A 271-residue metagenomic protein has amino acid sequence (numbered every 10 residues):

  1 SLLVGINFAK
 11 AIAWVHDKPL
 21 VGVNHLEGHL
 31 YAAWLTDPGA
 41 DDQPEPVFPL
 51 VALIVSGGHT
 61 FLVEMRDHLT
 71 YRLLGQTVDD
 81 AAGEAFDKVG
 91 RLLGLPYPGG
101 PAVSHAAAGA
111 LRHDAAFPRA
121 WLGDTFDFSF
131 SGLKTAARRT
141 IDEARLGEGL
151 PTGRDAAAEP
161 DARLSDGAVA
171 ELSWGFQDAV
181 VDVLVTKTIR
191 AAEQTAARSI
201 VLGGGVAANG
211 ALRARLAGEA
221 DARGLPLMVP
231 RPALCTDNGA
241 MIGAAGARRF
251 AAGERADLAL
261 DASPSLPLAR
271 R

Functional and structural regions predicted by a protein language model:
S1-A9: Short beta-strand-loop/turn "lid" adjacent to the catalytic site in phosphate-handling enzymes
I12, S56, I200-N209: Glycine-rich beta-strand-to-loop/alpha-helix junction loops that act as flexible
G22-V23, L216-M241: Conserved phosphate-binding/catalytic loops in two-lobed NTP-binding clefts
V23-L50: Conserved phosphate-binding catalytic cores of ATP/NTP-utilizing and phosphoryl-transfer enzymes
H29-A32, P230-A269: Glycine-rich phosphate-binding/hydrolytic loop that grips phosphoryl groups
A52-I54, T60-E64: Short beta-strand scaffold segments in enzyme catalytic cores
R66-L111, K134-E143: Glycine-rich phosphate-binding loop plus the immediately following alpha-helix
H105-I200, A211-G218, R223, F250: A contiguous, well-structured pocket-lining segment that forms one wall/lid of small-molecule binding clefts in soluble
